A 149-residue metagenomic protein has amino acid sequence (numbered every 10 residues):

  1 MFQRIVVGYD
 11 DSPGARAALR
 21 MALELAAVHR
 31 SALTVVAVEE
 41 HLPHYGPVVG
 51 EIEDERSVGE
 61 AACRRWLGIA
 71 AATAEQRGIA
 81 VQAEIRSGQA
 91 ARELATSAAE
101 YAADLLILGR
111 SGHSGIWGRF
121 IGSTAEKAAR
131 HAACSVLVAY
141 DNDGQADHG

Functional and structural regions predicted by a protein language model:
M1, A72-L106, D143-G149: Structural beta-alpha unit
M1-E53: Small/aliphatic-rich secondary-structure junction motif
V36, Q82-R86, L137: General small-molecule cofactor/ligand-binding pocket signal
A37-R65, G144-G149: Acidic, proline/glycine-rich short linear motifs
A37-V38, G109-S111, Y140-D141: Short secondary-structure boundary segments
G50-D54, E100-A102, T124-A125: Short, hinge-like loop/turn segments at secondary-structure boundaries
L105-R130, Q145-G149: Glycine-rich, Arg-bearing micro-motifs that act as flexible, cationic patches
